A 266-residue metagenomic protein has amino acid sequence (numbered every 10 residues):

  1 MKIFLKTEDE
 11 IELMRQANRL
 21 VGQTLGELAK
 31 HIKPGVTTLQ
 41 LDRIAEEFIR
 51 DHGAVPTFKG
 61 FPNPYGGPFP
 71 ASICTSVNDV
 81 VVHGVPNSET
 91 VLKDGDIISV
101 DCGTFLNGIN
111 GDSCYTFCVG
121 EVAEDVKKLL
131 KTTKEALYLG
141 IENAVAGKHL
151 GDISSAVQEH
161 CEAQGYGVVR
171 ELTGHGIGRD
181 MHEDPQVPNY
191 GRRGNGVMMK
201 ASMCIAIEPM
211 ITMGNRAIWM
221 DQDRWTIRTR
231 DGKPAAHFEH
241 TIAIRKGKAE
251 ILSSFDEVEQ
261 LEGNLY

Functional and structural regions predicted by a protein language model:
M1-Y266: Active-site neighborhoods and metal-handling regions in enzymes and metal-associated proteins
